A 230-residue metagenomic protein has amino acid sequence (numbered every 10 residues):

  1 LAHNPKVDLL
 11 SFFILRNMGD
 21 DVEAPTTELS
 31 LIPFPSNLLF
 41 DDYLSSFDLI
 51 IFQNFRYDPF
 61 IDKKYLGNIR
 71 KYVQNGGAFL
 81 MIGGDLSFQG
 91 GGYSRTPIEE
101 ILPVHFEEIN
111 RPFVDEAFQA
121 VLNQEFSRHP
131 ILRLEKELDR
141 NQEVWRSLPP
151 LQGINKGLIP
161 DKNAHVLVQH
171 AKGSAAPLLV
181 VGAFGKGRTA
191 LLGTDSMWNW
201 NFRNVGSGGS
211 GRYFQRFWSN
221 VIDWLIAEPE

Functional and structural regions predicted by a protein language model:
L1-H3, D41-Y43, K71-Y72, Q89-G90 (+4 more regions): A general structural signal for short secondary-structure junctions and capping/turn motifs
L1-Q53, I82-Q89, R95-T96, V104 (+1 more regions): Aromatic-Pro/Gly-enriched surface loop or interdomain linker that acts as a lid/target-recognition segment
M18-G19, P59, S87-G90, A175 (+1 more regions): Flexible loop/turn segments at secondary-structure boundaries
P35-L39, L66-G67, Q152-G153: A generic local structural motif
Y43-G92, A183-L192: Short alpha-beta junction capping motif
K64, Y93, F126, R212-R216: Charged, alpha-helix-enriched surfaces in structured cytosolic catalytic cores of large nucleotide-utilizing machines
N68-M81, P97, K156-P229: A glycine-centered loop/beta-turn motif at secondary-structure junctions
S87-Q169: An acidic, glycine-rich "communication" segment
